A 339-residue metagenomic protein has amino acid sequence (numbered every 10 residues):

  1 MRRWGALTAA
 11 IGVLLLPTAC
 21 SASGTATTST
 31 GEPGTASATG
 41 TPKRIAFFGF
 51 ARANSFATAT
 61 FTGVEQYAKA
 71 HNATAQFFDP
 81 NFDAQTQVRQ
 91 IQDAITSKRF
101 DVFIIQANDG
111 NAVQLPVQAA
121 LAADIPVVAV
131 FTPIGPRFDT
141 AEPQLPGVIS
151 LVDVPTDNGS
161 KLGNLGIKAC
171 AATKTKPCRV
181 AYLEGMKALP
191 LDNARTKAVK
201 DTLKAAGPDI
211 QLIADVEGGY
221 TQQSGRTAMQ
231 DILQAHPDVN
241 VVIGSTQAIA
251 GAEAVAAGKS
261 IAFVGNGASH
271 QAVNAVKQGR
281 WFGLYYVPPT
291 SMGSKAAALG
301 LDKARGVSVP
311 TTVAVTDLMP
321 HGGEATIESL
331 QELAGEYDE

Functional and structural regions predicted by a protein language model:
L16-A19: C-terminal motif of bacterial Sec signal peptides marking the signal peptidase cleavage site
S21, G31-A36, T41-K43, L183 (+2 more regions): Hinge/cleft segment of the Venus flytrap/periplasmic-binding protein
G34-Y67, H71, Q76-A94, Q106-G110 (+3 more regions): Extracytoplasmic "Venus flytrap"
A46-F48, R99-N108, P126-F131, A181-E184 (+4 more regions): Periplasmic-binding protein-like
F56-H71, N158-L162, P190-I210, A228: Short, solvent-exposed amphipathic alpha-helices that sit in or adjacent to ligand/effector-binding or catalytic
Q87, V148-C178, G225, A268-A272 (+1 more regions): Hydrophobic alpha-helical segments within soluble ligand-binding/sensing domains
N108-A122, V199, I213-N274: Hydrophobic alpha-helical
P116-D157, S269-K277, F282: Flexible loop/hinge segments that line or gate small-molecule binding clefts
